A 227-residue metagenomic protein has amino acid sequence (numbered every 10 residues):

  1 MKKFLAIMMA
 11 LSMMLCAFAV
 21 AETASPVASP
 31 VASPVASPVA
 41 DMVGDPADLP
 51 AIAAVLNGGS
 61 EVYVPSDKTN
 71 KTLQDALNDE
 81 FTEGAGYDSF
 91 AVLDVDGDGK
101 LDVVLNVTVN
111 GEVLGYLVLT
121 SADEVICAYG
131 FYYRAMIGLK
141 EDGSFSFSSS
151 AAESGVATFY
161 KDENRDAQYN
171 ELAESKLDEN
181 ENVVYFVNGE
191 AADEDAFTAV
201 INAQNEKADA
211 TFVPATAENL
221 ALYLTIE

Functional and structural regions predicted by a protein language model:
K2-E22: Sec-dependent N-terminal signal peptides of Gram-positive bacterial secreted proteins and lipoproteins
L15-S37: Sec-dependent signal peptide cleavage junction
P38-V62, F147-E227: Acidic, small-residue rich beta-repeat scaffolds with periodic aromatic anchors
V39-G84, D123-A135: Blade-edge motifs of beta-propeller repeat domains
G86-V95, A135-F145: Beta-propeller blade termini
G97-V107, E141-S148: Acidic/hydrophobic-patterned starts of short beta strands in beta-sheet-rich repeat architectures
T108-G111, A152-E153: Short glycine/acidic-enriched loop and turn motifs that connect beta-strands
L114-Y129, F159-D162: Beta-propeller blade repeat segments, especially FG-GAP/WD-type strand-to-loop junctions in 6- to 7-bladed propeller
